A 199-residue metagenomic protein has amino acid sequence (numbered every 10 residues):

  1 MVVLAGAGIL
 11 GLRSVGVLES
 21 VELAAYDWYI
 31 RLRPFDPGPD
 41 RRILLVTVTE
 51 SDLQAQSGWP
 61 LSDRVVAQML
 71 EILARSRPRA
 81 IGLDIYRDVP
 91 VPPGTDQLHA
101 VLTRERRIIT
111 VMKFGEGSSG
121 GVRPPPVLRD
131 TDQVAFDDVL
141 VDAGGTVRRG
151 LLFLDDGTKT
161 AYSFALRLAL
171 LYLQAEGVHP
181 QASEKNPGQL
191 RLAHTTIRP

Functional and structural regions predicted by a protein language model:
M1-P199: Non-transmembrane functional regions of envelope-associated proteins
